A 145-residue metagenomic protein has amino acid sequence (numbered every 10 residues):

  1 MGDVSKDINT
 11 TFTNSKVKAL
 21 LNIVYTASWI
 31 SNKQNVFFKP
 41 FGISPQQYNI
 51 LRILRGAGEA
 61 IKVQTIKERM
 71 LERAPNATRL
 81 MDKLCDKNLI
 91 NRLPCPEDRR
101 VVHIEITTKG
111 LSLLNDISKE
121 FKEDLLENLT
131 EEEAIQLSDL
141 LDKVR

Functional and structural regions predicted by a protein language model:
M1-F12, E132-R145: C-terminal regulatory/oligomerization modules of transcriptional regulators
M1-F41: N-terminal leader segment of winged-helix/HTH proteins
F12-S15, I43, I106, L129: Alpha-helical hairpin
K18, N22, N49-R52, S112 (+1 more regions): Pre-recognition alpha-helix immediately N-terminal to the DNA-recognition helix within helix-turn-helix or winged-helix
V24, R52-G58, S118, D142: Short, locally clustered residues in the helix-turn-helix/winged-helix DNA-binding domain
S31-R73: N-terminal helix-turn-helix DNA-binding core of bacterial DNA-binding proteins
D82-D139: Charged, amphipathic alpha-helical coiled-coil/dimerization segments
